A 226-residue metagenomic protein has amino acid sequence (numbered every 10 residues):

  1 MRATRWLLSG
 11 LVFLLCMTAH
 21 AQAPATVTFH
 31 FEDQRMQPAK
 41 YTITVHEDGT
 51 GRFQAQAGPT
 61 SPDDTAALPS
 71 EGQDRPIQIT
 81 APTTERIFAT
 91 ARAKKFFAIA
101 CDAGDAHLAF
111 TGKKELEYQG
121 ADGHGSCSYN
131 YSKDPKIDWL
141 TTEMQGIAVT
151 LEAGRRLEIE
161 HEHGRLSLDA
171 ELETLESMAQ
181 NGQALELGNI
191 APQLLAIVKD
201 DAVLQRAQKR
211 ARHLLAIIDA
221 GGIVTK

Functional and structural regions predicted by a protein language model:
M1-R5: Positively charged n-region of N-terminal signal peptides that target proteins for export
L8-C16: Bacterial N-terminal signal peptides
A21-R35, A100-K226: Short, well-ordered, aromatic-rich surface patches in folded extracellular/luminal domains
F29, P38, P69-D74, F96-D102: N-terminal post-signal-peptidase region of extra-cytosolic proteins
H30-A55: N-terminal targeting signals for Sec/Tat export/insertion, comprising classic cleavable signal peptides
V45-D48, Q78-R86, Y118-H124: A short, structured loop/turn motif at beta-sheet edges
F53-R75, L175, P192-Q193: Acidic/histidine-rich, surface-exposed loop or edge segments in extracytoplasmic proteins
T80-G104: Charged, amphipathic alpha-helical segments
